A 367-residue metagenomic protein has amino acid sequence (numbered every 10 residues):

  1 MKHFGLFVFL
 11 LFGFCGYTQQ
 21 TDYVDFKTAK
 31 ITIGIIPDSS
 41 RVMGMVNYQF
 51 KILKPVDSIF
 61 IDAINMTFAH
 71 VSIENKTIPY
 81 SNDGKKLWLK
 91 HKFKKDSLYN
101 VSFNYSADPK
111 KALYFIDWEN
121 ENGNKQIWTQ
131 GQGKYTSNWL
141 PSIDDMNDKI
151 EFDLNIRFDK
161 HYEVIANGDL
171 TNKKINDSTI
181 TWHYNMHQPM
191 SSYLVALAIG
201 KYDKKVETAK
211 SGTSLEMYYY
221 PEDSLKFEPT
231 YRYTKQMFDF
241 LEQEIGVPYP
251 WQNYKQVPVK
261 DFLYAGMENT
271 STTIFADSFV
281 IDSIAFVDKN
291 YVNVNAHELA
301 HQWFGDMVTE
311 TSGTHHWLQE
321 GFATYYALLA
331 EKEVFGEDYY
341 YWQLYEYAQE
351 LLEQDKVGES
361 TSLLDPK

Functional and structural regions predicted by a protein language model:
M1-D22: Bacterial Sec-dependent N-terminal signal peptides
V8, I61, W118, D169 (+5 more regions): Residue-level detector of alpha-helical recognition elements and their boundaries
Y17-P250, S278: Acidic/His-enriched low-complexity segments
V46, Y184, M217-K367: Hydrophobic alpha-helical and helix-loop surface patches within well-folded domains that function as non-catalytic
